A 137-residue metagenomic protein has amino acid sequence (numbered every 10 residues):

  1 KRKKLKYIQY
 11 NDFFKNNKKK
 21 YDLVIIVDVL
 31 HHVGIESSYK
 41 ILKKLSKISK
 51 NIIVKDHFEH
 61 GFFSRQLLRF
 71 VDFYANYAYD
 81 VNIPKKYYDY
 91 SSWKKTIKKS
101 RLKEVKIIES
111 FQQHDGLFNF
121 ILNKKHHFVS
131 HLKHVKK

Functional and structural regions predicted by a protein language model:
K1-F14: Class I SAM-dependent methyltransferase SAM/SAH-binding core
F14, H31, E59: Active-site micro-motifs of SAM-dependent methyltransferase domains
N17-K20: Glycine-rich phosphate-binding loop signature in dinucleotide/nucleotide-binding domains
D22, K50: Conserved acidic residues
I25: A conserved beta-strand element that flanks and buttresses the S-adenosyl-L-methionine
V33-I48, V54: A short, conserved alpha-helix within the catalytic core of class I
K55-L117: C-terminal alpha-helical "lid/dimerization" subdomain adjacent to the S-adenosyl-L-methionine
E109-K137: Core SAM-dependent methyltransferase catalytic element
